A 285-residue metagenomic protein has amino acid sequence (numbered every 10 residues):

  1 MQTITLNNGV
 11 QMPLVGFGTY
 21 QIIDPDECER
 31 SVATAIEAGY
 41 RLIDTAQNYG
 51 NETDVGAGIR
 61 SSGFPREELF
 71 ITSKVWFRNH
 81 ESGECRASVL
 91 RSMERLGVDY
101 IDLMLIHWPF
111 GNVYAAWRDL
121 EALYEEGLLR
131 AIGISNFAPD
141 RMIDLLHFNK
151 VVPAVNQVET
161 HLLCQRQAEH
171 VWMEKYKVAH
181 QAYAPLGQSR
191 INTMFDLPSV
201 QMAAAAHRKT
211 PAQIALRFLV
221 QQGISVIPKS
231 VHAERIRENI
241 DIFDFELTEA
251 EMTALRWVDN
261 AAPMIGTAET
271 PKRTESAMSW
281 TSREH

Functional and structural regions predicted by a protein language model:
M1-L69, L186-G187, R283-H285: N-terminal binding-site loop/beta-alpha segment at the start of enzyme catalytic domains that lines or forms
N7, C85-L105, A122-E126, F148: CE4/NodB-like, metal-dependent polysaccharide N-deacetylase domain that modifies extracellular/periplasmic N-acetylated
I22-D26, D44-D54, R78-G83, P109-Y114 (+2 more regions): Acidic-and-aromatic substrate-binding clefts and catalytic sites of carbohydrate-active enzymes
I23-A35, H80-L96, A115, D140-I143 (+1 more regions): Short, acidic/polar
T34, A38, R95-L96, G127 (+1 more regions): Structural motif
Y40, V98-I101, L129, P153: A structural motif
R66-N79, D102-P109, N136-P139: A short, structured active-site edge motif that brings together acidic residues
W108-H285: Beta/alpha (TIM)-barrel catalytic core signal, keyed to glycine-rich beta->alpha loops juxtaposed to Asp/Glu that bind
